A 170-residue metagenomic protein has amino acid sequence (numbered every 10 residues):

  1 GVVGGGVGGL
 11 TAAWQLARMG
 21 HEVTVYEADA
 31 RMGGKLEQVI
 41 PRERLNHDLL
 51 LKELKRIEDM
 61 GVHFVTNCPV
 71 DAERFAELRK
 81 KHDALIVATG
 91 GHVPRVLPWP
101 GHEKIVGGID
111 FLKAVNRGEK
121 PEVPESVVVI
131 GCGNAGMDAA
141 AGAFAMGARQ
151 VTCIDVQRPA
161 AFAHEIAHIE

Functional and structural regions predicted by a protein language model:
G1-Y26, V65-E77, H92-P94, F111-E165: Rossmann-like dinucleotide/flavin-binding elements
M32-D83, H164-E170: N-terminal Rossmann-like dinucleotide/flavin-binding domain of flavoprotein oxidoreductases that bind FAD/FMN
Q38, A88, I154: Conserved residues at the C-terminal ends of beta-strands
K52, I105-G108: Extreme N-terminal leader/targeting segments of oxidoreductases
D83, E103, E125: Conserved acidic residues
A88-I105: Flavin (primarily FAD) binding-site architecture
